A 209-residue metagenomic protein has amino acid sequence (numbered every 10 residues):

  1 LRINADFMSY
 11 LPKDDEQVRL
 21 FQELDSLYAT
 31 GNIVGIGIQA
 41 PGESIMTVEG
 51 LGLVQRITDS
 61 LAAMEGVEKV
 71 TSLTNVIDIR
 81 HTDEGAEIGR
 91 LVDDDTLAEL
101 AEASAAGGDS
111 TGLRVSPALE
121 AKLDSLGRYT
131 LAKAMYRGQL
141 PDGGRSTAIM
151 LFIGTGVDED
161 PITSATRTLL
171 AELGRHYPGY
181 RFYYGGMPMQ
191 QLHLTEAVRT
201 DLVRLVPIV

Functional and structural regions predicted by a protein language model:
L1, A5, A29-G31, L140-G144: Flexible hinge/switch segments at interdomain interfaces of large molecular machines
L1-E16: Transmembrane helices with small-residue packing motifs
F7-L11, G42-V48, I153-T155: Second-shell loop/turn segments in exported
Q22, S26, G52, G66 (+1 more regions): Extracytoplasmic
N32-A40, S146-F152: Active-site-flanking beta-strand signature of metal-NTP-handling nucleotidyl enzymes and homologous cyclase-like
G37-A40, V54-T82: Short amphipathic beta-strand/extended segments in non-transmembrane regions
I38-I45, G186: Conserved short loop/turn motifs at secondary-structure junctions
G42-S44, R80-R90: Short acidic/polar micro-motifs at solvent-exposed secondary-structure junctions
